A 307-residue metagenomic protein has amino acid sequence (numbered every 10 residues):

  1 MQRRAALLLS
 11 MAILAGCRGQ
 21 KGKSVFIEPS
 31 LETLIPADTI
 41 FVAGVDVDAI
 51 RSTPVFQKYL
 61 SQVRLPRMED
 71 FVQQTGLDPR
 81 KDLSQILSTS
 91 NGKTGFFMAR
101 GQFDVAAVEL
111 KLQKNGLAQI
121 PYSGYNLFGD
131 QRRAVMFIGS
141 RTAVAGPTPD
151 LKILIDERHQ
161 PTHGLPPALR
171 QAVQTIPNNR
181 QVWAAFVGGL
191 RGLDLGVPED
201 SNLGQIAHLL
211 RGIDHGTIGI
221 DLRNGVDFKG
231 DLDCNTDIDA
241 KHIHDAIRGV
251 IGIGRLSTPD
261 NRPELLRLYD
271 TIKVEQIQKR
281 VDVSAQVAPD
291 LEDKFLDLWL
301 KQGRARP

Functional and structural regions predicted by a protein language model:
R3-L7: N-terminal export leaders
M11-C17: Hydrophobic h-region of N-terminal signal peptides that target proteins for export in Gram-negative bacteria
C17-G129, L169-G204, I243-T271, E275 (+3 more regions): Structural boundary/hinge residues at secondary-structure and domain interfaces
L31, Q85-S88, Q131-F137, G216-I220: Short, surface-exposed beta-strand/loop micro-motifs that present aromatic residues
G92-T94, F103, S123, M136-A143 (+1 more regions): Short, solvent-exposed coil/turn segments at beta-strand boundaries
Q131, V135-L193: A conserved glycine-rich beta-strand in the N-terminal activation segment of trypsin-fold
P149, N235-D237, K279-V281: Hydrophobic lipid-interacting interfaces of membrane-associated proteins
R180-D239: Surface-exposed interaction/gating patches
